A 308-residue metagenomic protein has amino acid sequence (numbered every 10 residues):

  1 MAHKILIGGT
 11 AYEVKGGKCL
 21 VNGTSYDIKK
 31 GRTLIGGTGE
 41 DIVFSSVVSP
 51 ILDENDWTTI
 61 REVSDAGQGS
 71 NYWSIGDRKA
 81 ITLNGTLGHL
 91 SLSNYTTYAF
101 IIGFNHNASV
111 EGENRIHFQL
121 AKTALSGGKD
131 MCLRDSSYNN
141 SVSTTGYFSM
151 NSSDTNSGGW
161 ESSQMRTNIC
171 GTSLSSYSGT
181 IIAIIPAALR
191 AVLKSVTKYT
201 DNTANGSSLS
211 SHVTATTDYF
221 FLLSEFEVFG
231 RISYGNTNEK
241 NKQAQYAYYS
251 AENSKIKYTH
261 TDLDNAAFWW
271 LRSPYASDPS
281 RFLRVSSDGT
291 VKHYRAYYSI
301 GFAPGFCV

Functional and structural regions predicted by a protein language model:
M1-A66, W73, G305-C307: Enriched but not universal
V43-V308: Collagenous Gly-X-Y triple-helix signature in extracellular proteins
